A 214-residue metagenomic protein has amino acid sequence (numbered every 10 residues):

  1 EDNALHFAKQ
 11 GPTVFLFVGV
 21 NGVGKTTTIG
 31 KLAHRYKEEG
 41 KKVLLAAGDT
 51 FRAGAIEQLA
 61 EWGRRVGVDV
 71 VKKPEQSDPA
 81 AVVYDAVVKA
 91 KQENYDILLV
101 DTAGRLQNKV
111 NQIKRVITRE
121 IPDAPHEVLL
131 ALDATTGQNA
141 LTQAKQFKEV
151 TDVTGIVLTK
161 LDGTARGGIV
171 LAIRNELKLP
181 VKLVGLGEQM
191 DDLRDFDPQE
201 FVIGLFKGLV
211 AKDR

Functional and structural regions predicted by a protein language model:
E1-G48, A55-D78, V82-K91, I97-V100: Primarily NTPase-proximal linker/entry elements flanking Walker-type ATP/GTP-binding cores
G22, T50-F51, K109, T136: Short acidic/polar alpha-helix capping motifs at helix-coil junctions
K25, D49, D101, D133 (+1 more regions): Acidic active-site catalytic centers that drive phospho-/nucleotidyl reactions and related ester hydrolyses
Q58, D78-E93, Q107-K212: Conserved catalytic-core segment of NTP-binding enzymes
A103-R105: Short glycine-rich anion-binding loops that position phosphate/pyrophosphate groups of nucleotides and phosphorylated
